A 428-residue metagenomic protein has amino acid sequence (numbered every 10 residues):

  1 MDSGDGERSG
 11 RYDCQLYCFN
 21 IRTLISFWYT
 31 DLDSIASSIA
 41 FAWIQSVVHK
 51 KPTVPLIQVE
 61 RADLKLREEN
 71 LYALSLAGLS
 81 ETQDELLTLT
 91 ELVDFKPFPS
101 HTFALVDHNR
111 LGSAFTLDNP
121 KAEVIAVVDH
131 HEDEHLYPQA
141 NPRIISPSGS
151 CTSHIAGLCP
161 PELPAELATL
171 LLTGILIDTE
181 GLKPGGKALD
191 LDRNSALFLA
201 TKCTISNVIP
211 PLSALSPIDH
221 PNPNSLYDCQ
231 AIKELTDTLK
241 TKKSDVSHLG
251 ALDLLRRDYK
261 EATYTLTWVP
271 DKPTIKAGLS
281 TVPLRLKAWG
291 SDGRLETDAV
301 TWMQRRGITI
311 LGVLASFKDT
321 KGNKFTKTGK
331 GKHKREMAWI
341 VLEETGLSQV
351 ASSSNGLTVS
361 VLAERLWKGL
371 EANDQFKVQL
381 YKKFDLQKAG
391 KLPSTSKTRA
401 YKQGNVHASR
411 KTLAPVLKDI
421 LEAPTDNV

Functional and structural regions predicted by a protein language model:
M1-V428: Replace "Mg2+/Mn2+-dependent" with "divalent metal-dependent
